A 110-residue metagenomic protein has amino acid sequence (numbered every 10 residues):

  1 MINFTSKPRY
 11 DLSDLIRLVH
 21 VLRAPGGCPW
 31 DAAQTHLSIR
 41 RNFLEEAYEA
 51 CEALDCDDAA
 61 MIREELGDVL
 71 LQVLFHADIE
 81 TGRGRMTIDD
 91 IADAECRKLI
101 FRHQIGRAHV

Functional and structural regions predicted by a protein language model:
M1-A24: Charged, compositionally biased N-terminal leader segments and the immediate start of the first structured element
T5-L12, A33-R40, A59-L66, R85 (+1 more regions): Amphipathic, non-membrane alpha-helical segments in soluble helical-bundle scaffolds
L12-I16, H36, A47, A92-D93: Alpha-helix initiation and N-capping motif
I16-L18, S38, I100: Bromodomain acetyl-lysine reader domains
H20-D58: Active-site flanking loop/helix segments enriched in acidic
F43-C51, D55-T81, D89-C96: An amphipathic alpha-helical micro-motif enriched in hydrophobic residues with embedded/adjacent acidic residues
A108-V110: Conserved small/polar residues in nucleotide/adenosyl-binding loops
